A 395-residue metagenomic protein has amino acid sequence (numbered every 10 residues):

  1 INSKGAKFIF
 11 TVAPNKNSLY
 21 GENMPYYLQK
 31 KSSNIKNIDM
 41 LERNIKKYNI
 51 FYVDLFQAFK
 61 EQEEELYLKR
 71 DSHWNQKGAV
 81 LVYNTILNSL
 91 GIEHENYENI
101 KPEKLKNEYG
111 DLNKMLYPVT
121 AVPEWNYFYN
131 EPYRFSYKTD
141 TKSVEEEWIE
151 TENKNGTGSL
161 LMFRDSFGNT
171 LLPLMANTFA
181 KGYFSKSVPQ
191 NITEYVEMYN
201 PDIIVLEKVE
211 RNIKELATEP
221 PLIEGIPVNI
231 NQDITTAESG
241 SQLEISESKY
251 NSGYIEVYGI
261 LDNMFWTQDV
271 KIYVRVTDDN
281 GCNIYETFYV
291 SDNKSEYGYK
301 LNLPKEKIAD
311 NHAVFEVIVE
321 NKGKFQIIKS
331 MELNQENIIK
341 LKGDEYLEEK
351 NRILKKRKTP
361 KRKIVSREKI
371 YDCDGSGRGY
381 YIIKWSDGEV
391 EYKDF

Functional and structural regions predicted by a protein language model:
I1-L354: Extracellular glycan-modifying ectodomains
D262-W266, K305-I308, K361-G375: Short linear motifs in intrinsically disordered
Q268-K271, G375-G379: A short, compositionally biased
D278, N321, D372-D374, W385-D387: Acidic surface patches and DE-rich sequence motifs
E286-V290, L333, E368-Y371, E391-K393: Generic detection of short hydrophobic beta-strand segments and adjacent strand-loop junctions
L354-R362: Cysteine-centric segments in proteins
R367-K369, G379-W385, V390-D394: Short linear proline/tyrosine/threonine-rich motifs used for host-factor recruitment and membrane trafficking/assembly
